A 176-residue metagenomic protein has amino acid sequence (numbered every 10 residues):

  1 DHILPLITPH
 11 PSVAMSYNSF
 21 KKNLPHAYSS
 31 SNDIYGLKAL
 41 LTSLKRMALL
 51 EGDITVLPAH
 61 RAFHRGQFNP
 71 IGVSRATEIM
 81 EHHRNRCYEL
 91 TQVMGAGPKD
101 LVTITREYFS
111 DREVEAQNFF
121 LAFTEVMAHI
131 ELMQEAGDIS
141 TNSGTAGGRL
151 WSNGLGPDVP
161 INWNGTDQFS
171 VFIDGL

Functional and structural regions predicted by a protein language model:
D1-C87: Metallo-beta-lactamase
Y88-L176: C-terminal regulatory/interaction regions
